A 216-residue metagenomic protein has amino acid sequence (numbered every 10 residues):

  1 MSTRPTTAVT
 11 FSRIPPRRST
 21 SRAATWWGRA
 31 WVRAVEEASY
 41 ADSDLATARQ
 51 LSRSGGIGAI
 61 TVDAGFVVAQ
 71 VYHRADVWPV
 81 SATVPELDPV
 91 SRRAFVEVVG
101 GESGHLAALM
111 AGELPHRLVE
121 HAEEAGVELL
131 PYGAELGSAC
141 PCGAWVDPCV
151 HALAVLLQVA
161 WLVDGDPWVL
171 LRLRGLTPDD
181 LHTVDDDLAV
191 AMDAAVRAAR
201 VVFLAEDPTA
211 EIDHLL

Functional and structural regions predicted by a protein language model:
M1-L216: Long, low-complexity, compositionally biased intrinsically disordered regions
